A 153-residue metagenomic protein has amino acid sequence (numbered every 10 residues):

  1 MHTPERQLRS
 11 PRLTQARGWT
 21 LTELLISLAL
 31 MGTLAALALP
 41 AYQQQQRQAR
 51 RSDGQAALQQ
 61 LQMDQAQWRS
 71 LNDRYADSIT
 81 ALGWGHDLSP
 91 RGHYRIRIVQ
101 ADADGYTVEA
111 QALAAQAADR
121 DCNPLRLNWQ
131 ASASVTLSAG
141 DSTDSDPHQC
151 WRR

Functional and structural regions predicted by a protein language model:
H2, S70-R153: Periplasmic/extracellular, small/polar-rich flexible segments of pilin-like filament-forming proteins
H2-P4, T14-Q45: N-terminal single-pass transmembrane signal-anchor helix
T22-G32, R51-Q60, V135-L137: Short, charged low-complexity linear motifs
L30-G32, L39, W68, Y75 (+1 more regions): Preference for short coil/turn "hinge" residues that link or interrupt alpha-helices
T33, D53-D64, L82-D87, Q111: Short, charge- and proline-biased low-complexity linear segments that act as flexible interaction/docking motifs
Q46-R74: Membrane-proximal N-terminal amphipathic helix
